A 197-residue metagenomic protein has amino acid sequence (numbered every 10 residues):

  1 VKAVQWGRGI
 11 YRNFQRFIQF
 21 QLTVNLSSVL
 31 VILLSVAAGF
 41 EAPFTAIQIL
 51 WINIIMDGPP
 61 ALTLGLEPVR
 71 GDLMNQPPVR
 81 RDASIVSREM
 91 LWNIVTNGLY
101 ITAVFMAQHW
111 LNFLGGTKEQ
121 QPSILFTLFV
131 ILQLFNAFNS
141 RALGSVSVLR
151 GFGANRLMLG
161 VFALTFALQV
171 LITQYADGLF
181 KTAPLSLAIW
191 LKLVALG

Functional and structural regions predicted by a protein language model:
V1-G144: Membrane-embedded transport module
A83, K118-E119, R150-A154, T182-S186: Helix-boundary and loop/linker segments of multi-pass membrane transporters
V86, M90-L91, G144-L164: C-terminal membrane-solvent junction of multi-pass transporters and transport-like membrane proteins
T102-H109, A163-L179: Hydrophobic alpha-helical transmembrane segments in multi-pass integral membrane proteins
P122, A154-M158, I189: Membrane-interfacial loop-to-helix junctions in multi-pass transporters
I131, N136, L157-I172: Hydrophobic alpha-helical membrane segments
G160, W190-G197: Multi-pass alpha-helical transmembrane bundle typical of ion/small-solute transporters and intramembrane aspartyl
Q174-L191: Extracellular/periplasmic helix-loop-helix junctions in multi-pass membrane proteins
